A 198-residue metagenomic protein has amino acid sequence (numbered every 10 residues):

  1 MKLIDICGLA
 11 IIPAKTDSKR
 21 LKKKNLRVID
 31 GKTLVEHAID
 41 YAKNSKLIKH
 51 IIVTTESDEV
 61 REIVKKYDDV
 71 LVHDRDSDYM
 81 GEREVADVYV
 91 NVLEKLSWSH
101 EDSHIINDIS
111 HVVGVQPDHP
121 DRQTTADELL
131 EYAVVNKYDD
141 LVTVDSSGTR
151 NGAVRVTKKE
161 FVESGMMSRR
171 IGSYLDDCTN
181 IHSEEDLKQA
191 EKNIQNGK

Functional and structural regions predicted by a protein language model:
M1-K22: N-terminal nucleotide-binding beta1-loop-alpha1 segment
C7-I12, V35, H50-V53: Hydrophobic targeting segments
A14, T55-E56, Q116, V144: Short beta-strand/turn micro-motifs composed of small residues that flank or help shape donor/cofactor-binding pockets
K24-I29, D78: Short glycine-enriched, charge-decorated loop/helix-capping segments at active-site entrances that position
L34-H50: A short, N-terminal amphipathic alpha-helix
I52, D58-V113, D121-R122, E128: Short phosphate-binding loop-to-helix
D87-V88, N107-H111, Q116-N193, K198: Conserved core of the sugar-phosphate nucleotidyltransferase
